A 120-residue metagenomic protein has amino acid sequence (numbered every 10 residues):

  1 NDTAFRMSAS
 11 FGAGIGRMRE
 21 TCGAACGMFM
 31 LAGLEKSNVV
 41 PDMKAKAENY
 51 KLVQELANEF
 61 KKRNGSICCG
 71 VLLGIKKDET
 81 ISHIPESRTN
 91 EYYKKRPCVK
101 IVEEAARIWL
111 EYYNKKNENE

Functional and structural regions predicted by a protein language model:
N1, I15, D42-Y50: Short, structured coil/loop segments at alpha-helix boundaries
N1-S10, E79-S82: Acidic-glycine-rich active-site phosphate/pyrophosphate-binding loop
A4, E20-A24: Active-site nucleophile and cofactor-binding loops and adjacent substrate-binding regions of central metabolic enzymes
M7-S10, M28, L72-I75: Short acidic/histidine-centered micro-motifs embedded in hydrophobic/aromatic stretches that mark compact functional
F11-R19, N90-K94: A short glycine/serine-rich beta->alpha loop
G27-E35: DPxDG-like acidic metal-binding loop motif
L31-A32, K44-E120: Amphipathic alpha-helical interface segments
N38-V39: Substrate-binding clefts and substrate-entry loops adjacent to catalytic sites of polymer-processing enzymes acting on
